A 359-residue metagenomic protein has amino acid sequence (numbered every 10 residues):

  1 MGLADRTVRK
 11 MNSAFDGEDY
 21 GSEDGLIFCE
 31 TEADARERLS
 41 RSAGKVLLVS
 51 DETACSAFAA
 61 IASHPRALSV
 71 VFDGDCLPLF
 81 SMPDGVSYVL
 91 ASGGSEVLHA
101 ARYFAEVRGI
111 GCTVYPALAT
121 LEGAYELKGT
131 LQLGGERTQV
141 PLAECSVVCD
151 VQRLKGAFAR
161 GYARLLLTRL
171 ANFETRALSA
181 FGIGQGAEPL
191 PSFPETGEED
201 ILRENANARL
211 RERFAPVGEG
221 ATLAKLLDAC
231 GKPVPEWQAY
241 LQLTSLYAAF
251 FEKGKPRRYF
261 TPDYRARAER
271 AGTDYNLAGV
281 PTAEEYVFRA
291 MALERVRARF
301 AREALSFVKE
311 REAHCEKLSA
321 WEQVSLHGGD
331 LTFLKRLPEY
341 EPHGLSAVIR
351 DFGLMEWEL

Functional and structural regions predicted by a protein language model:
M1-Y88, A157, R164-L167: ATP/NTP phosphate-donor binding region
G2-S13, P256-L359: C-terminal charged capping/lid subdomain of soluble metabolic enzymes
V49-S50, G93, P116, C149: Short beta-strand/turn micro-motifs composed of small residues that flank or help shape donor/cofactor-binding pockets
C55-F58, G94-Y103, L121-A124, G220-A224: Short glycine/serine/threonine-rich phosphate/pyrophosphate-binding segments that cradle anionic phosphate groups
L77-D84, A119, G220-A229, S325 (+1 more regions): Non-transmembrane, aqueous-exposed alpha-helical and coiled segments at domain scale
M82-L118: A short, small-residue-rich loop immediately preceding and capping a beta-strand
Y103, V107-E195: A glycine/threonine-rich phosphate-anchoring loop and its flanking beta-alpha core in nucleotide/phosphate-binding
E188-F307: Active-site segments that bind and position negatively charged phosphate/pyrophosphate groups
